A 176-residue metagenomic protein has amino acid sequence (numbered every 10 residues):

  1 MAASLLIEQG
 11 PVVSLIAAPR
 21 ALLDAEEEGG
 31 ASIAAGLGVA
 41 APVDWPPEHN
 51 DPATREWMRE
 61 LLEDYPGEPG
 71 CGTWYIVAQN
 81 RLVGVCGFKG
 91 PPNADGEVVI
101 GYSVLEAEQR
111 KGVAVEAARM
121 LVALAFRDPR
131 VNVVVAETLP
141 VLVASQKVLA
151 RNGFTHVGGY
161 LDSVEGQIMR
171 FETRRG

Functional and structural regions predicted by a protein language model:
M1-V99, V104-A107, A123-L124, D128 (+1 more regions): GNAT-family acyltransferases
N80, G112, L142: Conserved G/P- and acidic residue-centered "switch" motifs that form tight phosphate/ATP-binding loops in soluble
E97, A114, T138: Charged, low-complexity surface patches
Y102-V104, R110-A125, K147-R151: Conserved acetyl-CoA-binding loop-helix of GNAT-fold acetyltransferases
M120, E137-T138, L161: Proline- and acidic/polar-enriched loop/turn elements at helix boundaries
V134-V135, G158: A generic structural-conservation signal
A136-Q146: Conserved beta-strand-loop-alpha-helix junction that forms the acyl-donor binding cleft
